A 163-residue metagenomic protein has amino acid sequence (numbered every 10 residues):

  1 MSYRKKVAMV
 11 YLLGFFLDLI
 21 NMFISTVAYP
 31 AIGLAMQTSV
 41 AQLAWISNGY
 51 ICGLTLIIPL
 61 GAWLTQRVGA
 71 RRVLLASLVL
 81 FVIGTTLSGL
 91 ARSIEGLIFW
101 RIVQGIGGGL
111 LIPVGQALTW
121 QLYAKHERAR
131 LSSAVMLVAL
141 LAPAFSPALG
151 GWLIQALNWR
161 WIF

Functional and structural regions predicted by a protein language model:
M1-R4, G89: Helix-boundary and loop/linker segments of multi-pass membrane transporters
M1-S2, L13, Q37-A41, C52-G53 (+5 more regions): Generic detector of short alpha-helix boundary/capping microenvironments and adjacent low-complexity segments
Y3-G61, L111: Extracytoplasmic
I58, A62-F163: Helix-loop-helix hairpins in multi-pass membrane proteins, especially solute transporters
